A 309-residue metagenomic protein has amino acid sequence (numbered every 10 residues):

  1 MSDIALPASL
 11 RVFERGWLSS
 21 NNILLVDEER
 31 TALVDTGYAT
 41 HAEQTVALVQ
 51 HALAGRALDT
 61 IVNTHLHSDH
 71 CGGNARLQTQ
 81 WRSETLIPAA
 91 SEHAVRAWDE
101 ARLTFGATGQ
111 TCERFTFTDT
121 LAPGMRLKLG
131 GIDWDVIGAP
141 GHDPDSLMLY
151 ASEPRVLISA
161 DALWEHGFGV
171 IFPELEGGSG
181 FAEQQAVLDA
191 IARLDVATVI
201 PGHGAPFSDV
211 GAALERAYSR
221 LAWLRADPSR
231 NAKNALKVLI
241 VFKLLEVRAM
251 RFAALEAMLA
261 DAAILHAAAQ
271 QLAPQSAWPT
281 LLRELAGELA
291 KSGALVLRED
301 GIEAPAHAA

Functional and structural regions predicted by a protein language model:
S2-R56, M148-A160, E165: Conserved beta-strand hairpin/beta-sheet module of binuclear metal-dependent hydrolase folds, prominently
R11, V62, L86, D119-L121 (+3 more regions): Hydrophobic/aromatic beta-strand patches that form the interior of the parallel beta-sheet core in alpha/beta enzyme
L25, D35, T45, H65 (+8 more regions): Divalent metal-coordination and catalytic microenvironments
T31, Y38-T40, D133-S229: Metallo-beta-lactamase
T40-E43, A47-L129: Active-site HxH/HxHxD metal-binding segment of metal-dependent hydrolases
H41, D119, S179-E183, A277 (+1 more regions): Soluble or luminal CAZymes and related metallo-dependent hydrolases
K233-A309: C-terminal regulatory/interaction regions
